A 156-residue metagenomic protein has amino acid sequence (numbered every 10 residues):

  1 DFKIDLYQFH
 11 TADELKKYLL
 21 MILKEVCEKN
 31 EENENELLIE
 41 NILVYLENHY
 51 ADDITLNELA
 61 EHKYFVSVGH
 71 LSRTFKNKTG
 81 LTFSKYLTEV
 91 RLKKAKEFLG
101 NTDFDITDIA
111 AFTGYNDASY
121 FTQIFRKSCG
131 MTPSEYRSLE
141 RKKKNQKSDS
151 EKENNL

Functional and structural regions predicted by a protein language model:
I4-N41, N57, N77-K85, E89: Short, Lys/Arg-enriched, Trp-marked, Pro/Gly-tolerant hinge/linker segments that flank
D5, H49, E61, L99 (+1 more regions): Short, flexible active-site loop motifs that bind/organize anionic cofactors or intermediates
K24-E34, L43-I54, F75-T79, K96-D105 (+2 more regions): Basic, amphipathic alpha-helical hairpins
V44, N77-N116, S138-L156: Terminal helix-turn-helix DNA-binding modules in bacterial transcription factors
N57-L87, A110-T132: Basic/polar phosphate-binding segments, predominantly the helix-turn-helix DNA-binding elements of transcriptional
